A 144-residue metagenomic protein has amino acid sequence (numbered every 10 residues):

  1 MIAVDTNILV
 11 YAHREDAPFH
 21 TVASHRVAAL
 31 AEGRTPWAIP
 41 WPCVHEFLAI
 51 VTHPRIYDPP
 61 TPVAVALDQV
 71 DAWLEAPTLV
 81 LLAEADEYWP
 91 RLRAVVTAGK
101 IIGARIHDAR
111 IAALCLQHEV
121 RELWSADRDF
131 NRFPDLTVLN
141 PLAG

Functional and structural regions predicted by a protein language model:
M1, A112-G144: Acidic, PIN/NYN-like endoribonuclease modules and their adjacent C-terminal/linker elements
M1-I39, P54-D68, G144: Short, well-structured N-terminal submotif of metal-dependent ribonuclease cores
I8, C43, E87-Y88, R110-I111 (+1 more regions): Alpha-helix capping/helix-boundary segments
Y11-H13, I50, F133, P141: Residues that scaffold the ATP/ADP-binding catalytic core of kinase and kinase-like folds
P36, T78-V80, T137: Conserved beta-strand segments of alpha/beta enzyme cores
A38-P42, S125: Short beta-strand segments at enzyme active-site cores
P60, T78-E122: Active-site neighborhoods of divalent-metal-dependent phosphate/nucleic-acid chemistry enzymes
